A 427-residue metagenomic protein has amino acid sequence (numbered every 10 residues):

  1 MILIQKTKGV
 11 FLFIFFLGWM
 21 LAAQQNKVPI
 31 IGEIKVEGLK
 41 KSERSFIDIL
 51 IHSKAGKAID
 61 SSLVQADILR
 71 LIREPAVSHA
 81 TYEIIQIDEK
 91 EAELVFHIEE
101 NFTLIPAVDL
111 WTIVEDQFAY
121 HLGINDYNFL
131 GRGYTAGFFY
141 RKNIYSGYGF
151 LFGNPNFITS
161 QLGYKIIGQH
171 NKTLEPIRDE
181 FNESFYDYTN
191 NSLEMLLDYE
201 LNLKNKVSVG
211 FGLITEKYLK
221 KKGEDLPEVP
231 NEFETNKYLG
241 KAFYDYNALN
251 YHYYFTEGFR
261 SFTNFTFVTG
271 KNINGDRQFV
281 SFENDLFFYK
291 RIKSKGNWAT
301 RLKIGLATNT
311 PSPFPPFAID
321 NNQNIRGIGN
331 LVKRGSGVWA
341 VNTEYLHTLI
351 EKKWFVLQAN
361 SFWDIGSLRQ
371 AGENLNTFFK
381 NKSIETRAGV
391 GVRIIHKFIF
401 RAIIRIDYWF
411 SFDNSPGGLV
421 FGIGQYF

Functional and structural regions predicted by a protein language model:
M1-P29: Bacterial Sec-dependent N-terminal signal peptides
Q25-I166, S208, F233-T256, E351 (+3 more regions): Outer-membrane beta-barrel initiation region
E43-F46, E175, K217-K222, T310-S312 (+1 more regions): Short acidic/His/Gly/Ser-rich catalytic and metal-binding motifs that mark active-site loops of diverse hydrolases
D88, N202-K204, K293, I350: Residue-level recognition of beta-strand termini and adjacent short loop/turns
E99-L249, A318-Q323, L331-V341, F400-F427: Gram-negative/organellar outer-membrane beta-barrel architecture
G240-D245, L249-W363, R369, F378 (+1 more regions): C-terminal outer-membrane beta-barrel translocator/porin domains of Gram-negative envelope proteins and their
W354, Q370-G372, F378-F427: Short hairpin/turn module used for nucleic-acid contact or packing/dimerization
